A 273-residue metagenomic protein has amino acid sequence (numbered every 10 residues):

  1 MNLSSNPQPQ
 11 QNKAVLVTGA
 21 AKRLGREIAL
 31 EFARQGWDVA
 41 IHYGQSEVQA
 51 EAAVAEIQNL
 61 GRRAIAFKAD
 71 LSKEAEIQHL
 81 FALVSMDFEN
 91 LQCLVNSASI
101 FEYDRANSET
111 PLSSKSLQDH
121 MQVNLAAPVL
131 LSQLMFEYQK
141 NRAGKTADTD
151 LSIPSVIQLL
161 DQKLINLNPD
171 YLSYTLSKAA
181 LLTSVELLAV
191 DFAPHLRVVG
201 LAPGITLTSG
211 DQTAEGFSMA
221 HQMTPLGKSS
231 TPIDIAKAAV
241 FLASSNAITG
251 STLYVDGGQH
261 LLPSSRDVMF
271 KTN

Functional and structural regions predicted by a protein language model:
A14, A21-R23: Conserved glycine-rich cofactor-binding loop
T18, E89-S99, N124, Q158 (+1 more regions): Rossmann-fold scaffold of SDR-type NAD(P)-dependent oxidoreductases
F32, L182, F192-T206, I248-V255: Conserved Rossmann-fold SDR core element
Q35-A52: Conserved glycine-rich Rossmann-like NAD(P)H-binding loop of the short-chain dehydrogenase/reductase
E47-V48, K68-L80, S114, I233: The beta1-alpha1 cofactor-binding region of Rossmann-like NAD(H)/NADP(H)-dependent oxidoreductases
I100-D104, S108-S116, A126-V129, F136 (+3 more regions): Catalytic loop of short-chain dehydrogenase/reductase
T224-I235: A conserved structural motif in NAD(P)-dependent oxidoreductases
I233-V255, H260-L261: C-terminal substrate-recognition "lid" of short-chain dehydrogenase/reductases
